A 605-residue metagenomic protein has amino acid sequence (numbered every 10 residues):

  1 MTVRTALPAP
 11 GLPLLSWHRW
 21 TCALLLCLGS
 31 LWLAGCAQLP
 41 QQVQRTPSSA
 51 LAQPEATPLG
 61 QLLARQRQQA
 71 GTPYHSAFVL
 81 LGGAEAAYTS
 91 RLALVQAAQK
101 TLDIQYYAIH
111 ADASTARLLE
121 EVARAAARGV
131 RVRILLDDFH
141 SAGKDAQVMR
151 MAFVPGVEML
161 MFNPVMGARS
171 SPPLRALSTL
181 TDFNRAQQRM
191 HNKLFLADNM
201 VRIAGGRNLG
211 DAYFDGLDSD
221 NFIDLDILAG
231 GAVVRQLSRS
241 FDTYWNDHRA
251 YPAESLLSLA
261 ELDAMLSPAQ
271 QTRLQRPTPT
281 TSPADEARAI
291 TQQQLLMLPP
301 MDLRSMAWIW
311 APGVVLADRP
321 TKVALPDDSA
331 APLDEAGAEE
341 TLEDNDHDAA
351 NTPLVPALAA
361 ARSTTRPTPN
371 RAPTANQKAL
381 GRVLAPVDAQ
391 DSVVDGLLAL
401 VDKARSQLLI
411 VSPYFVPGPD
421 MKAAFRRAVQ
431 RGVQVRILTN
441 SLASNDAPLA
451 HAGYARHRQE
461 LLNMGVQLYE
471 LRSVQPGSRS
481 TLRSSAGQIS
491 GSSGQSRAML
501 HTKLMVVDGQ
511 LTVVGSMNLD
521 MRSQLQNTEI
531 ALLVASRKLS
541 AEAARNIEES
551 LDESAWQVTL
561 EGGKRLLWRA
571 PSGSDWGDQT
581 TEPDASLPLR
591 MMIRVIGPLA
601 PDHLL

Functional and structural regions predicted by a protein language model:
V3-L24: Bacterial N-terminal signal peptides that target proteins for export
A9, L24-C27, L196, P367: Intrinsically disordered, low-complexity segments enriched in polar/charged small residues
T21-A34: Bacterial N-terminal signal peptides
C36-K193, A197-L605: Charged, low-complexity intrinsically disordered terminal segments
